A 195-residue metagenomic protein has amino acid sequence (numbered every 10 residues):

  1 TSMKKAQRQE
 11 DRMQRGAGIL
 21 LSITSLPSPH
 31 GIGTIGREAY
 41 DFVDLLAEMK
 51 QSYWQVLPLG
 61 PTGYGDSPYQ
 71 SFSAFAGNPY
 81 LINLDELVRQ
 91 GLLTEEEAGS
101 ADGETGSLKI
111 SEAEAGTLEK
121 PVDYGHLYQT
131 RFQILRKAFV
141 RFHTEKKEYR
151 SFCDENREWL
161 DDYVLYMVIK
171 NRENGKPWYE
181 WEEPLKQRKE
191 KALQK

Functional and structural regions predicted by a protein language model:
T1-S2, G106: Short, low-complexity interaction segments enriched in Ser/Thr/Pro/Gly
M3-Q14: N-terminal carbohydrate-binding accessory modules
R12-K195: Acidic/aromatic-lined carbohydrate-recognition and catalytic surfaces of CAZymes acting on diverse glycans
